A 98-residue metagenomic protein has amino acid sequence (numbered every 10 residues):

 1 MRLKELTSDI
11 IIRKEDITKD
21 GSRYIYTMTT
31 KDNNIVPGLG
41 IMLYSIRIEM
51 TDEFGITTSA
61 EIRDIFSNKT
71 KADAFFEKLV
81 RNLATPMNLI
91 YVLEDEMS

Functional and structural regions predicted by a protein language model:
M1-D32: Negatively charged, low-complexity tracts enriched in Asp/Glu with abundant Ser/Thr
L3-E15, I41, A60, D64 (+2 more regions): Hydrophobic transmembrane signal anchors and adjacent membrane-proximal interface regions, especially in viral
G21-G38, F76, I90, E94: A positively charged, amphipathic N-terminal helix/segment that binds anionic biomolecules
K31-N33, T51-E53, K69: Generic structural motif
P37-T58: Short aromatic-glycine-(Arg/Gly/Cys) micro-motifs in beta-strand/loop hairpins
T57-K71, K78-L79: A short, exposed loop/beta-hairpin motif centered on an aromatic-Gly-Thr core
D73-S98: Compositionally biased, intrinsically disordered linkers/stalks adjacent to structured regions
